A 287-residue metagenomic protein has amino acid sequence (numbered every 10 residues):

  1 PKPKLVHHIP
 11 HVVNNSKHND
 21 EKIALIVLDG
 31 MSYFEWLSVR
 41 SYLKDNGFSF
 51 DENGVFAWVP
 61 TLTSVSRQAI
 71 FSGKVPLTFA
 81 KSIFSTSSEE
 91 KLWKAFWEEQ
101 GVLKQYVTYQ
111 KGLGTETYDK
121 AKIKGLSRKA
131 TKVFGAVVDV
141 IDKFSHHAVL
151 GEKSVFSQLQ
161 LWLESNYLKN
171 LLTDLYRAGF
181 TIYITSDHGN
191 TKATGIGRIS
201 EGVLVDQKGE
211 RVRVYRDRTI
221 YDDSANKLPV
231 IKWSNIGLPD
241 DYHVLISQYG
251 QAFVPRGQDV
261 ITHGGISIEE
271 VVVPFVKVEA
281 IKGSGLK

Functional and structural regions predicted by a protein language model:
P1-K287: Feature captures the catalytic ectodomains and active-site-proximal regions of enzymes that hydrolyze or transfer
